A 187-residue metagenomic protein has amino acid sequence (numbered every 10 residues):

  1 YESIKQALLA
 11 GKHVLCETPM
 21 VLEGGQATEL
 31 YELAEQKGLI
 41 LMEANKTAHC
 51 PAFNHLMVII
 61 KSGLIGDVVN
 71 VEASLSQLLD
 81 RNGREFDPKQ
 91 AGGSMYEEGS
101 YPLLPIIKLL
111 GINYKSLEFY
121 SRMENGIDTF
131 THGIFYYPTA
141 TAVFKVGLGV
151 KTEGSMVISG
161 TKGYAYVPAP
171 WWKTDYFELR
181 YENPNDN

Functional and structural regions predicted by a protein language model:
Y1-N45: Beta-strand-loop-alpha-helix segment that lines the small-molecule cofactor/substrate pocket of alpha/beta enzymes
E2, Q6, E29, P51 (+3 more regions): Alpha-helical elements of Rossmann-like donor-binding domains used by nucleotide-donor carbohydrate transfer enzymes
G11, R84-Q90, P184-D186: Short glycine/proline- and charge-enriched loop/turn segments that cap or connect secondary-structure elements
K12, G38-I40, D67-V69, P138-A140: Short, well-ordered coil/turn segments that N-cap beta-strands
P19, N45-A48, L75, M123 (+1 more regions): Structured beta->alpha junctions
T47-L117: Predominantly a Rossmann-like dinucleotide-binding segment in NAD(P)-dependent oxidoreductases
L103-D175: Contiguous beta-strand/loop segments that form the cofactor/metal-binding neighborhood of enzyme cores
